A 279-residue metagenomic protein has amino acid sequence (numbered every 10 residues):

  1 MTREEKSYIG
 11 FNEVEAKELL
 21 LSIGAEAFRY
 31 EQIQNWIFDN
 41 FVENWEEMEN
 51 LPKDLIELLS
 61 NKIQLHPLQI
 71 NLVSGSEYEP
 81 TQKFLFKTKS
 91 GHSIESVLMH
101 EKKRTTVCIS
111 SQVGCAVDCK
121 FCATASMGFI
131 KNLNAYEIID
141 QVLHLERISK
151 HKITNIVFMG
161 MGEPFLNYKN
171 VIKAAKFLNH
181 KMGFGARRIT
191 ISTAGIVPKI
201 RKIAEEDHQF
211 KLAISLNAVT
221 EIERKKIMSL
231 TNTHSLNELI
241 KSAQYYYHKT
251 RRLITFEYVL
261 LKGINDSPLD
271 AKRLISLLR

Functional and structural regions predicted by a protein language model:
M1-T105: Flexible, acidic/Gly-rich N-terminal and inter-domain linker regions that tether and position cofactor-handling modules
S76, S110-S111, S192, S215: Short linear Ser/Thr-Pro motifs
T88, V113-C115, L216-A218: Short, small-residue-rich loop/turn micro-motifs
H100-E137: Canonical Radical SAM [4Fe-4S] cluster-binding loop centered on the CxxxCxxC motif and its immediate flanking residues
A125-N155: Conserved alpha-helical substructure of the radical SAM core
E146-N155, G160-R279: Conserved AdoMet/S-adenosylmethionine-binding subsite of the radical SAM
